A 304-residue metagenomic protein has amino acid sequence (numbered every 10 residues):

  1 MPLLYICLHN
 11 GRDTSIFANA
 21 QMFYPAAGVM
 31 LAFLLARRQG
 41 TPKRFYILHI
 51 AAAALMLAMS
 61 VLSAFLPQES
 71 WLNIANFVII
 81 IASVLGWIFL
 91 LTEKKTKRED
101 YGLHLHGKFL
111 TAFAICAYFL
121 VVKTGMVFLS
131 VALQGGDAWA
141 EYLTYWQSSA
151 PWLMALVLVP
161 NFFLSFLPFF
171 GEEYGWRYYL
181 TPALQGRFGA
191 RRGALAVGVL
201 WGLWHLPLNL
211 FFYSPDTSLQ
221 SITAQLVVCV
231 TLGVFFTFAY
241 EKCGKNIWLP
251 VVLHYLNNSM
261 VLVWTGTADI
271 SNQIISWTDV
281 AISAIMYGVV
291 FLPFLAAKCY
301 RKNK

Functional and structural regions predicted by a protein language model:
P2-N10, M59-S70, L129-G136, P207-S214 (+1 more regions): Juxtamembrane "helix-exit" motif on the non-cytosolic side of transmembrane helices
Y5-E93, T111-A114, E141, P151-P160 (+1 more regions): Alpha-helical transmembrane segments in multi-pass membrane proteins
F23, F113-A117, L158, F162 (+6 more regions): Residue-level signature of the transmembrane alpha-helical core of multi-pass small-molecule transporters
L34-T41, L91-E99, P293-K304: Membrane-interface capping segments at transmembrane-helix boundaries
Y46-L55, A194-L200, W248-S259: Central hydrophobic cores of alpha-helical transmembrane segments in multi-pass integral membrane proteins
V121, F170-G198, F212, F238-N246: Membrane-interface helix/loop boundary segments of multi-pass membrane proteins
G198-L219: Membrane-helix boundary elements
D216-I222, C243-W248, V252-K304: C-terminal membrane module of polytopic membrane proteins
